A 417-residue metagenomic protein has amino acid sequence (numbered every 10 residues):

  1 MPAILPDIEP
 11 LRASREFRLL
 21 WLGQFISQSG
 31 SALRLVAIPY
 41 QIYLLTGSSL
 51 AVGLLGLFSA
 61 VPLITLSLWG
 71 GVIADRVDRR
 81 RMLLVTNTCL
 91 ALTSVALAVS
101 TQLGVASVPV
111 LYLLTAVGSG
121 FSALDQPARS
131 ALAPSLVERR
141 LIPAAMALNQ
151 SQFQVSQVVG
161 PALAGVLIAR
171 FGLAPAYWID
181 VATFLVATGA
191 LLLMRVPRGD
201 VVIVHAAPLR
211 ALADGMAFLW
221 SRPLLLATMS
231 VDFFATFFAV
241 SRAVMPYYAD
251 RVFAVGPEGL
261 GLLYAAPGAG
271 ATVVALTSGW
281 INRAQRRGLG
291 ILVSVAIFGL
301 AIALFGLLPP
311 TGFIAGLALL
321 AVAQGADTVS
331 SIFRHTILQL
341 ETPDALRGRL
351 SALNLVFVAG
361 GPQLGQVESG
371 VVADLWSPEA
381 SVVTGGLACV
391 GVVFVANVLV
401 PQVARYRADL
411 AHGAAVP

Functional and structural regions predicted by a protein language model:
M1-P417: Alpha-helical transmembrane-bundle signature of multi-pass membrane transport and export proteins
